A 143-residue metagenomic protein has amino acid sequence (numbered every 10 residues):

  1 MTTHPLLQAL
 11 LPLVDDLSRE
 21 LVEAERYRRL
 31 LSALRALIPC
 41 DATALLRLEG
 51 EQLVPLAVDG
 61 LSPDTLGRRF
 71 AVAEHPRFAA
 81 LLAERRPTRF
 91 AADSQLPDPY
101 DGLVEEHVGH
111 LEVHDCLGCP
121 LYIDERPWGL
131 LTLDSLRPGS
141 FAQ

Functional and structural regions predicted by a protein language model:
M1-E25, A36, W128: Signal-transmission linkers at sensory-effector interfaces
M1-T2, D134-Q143: Regulatory loop-to-helix N-cap segments in sensory/regulatory domains that couple ligand/signal detection
L17-L56, D64-L66: Helix-loop-beta substructure at the N-terminus of cytosolic sensory domains that couple signal/ligand detection
L45, L121-I123, P138: Sensor-regulatory modules in signal-transduction proteins
P63-F90, L117: Acidic/proline- and glycine-rich, intrinsically disordered low-complexity segments that serve as regulatory linkers
D93-D115, S135: Signal-transducing coupling segments at domain and membrane junctions
H114-Y122: A short, aliphatic-rich beta-strand micro-motif
